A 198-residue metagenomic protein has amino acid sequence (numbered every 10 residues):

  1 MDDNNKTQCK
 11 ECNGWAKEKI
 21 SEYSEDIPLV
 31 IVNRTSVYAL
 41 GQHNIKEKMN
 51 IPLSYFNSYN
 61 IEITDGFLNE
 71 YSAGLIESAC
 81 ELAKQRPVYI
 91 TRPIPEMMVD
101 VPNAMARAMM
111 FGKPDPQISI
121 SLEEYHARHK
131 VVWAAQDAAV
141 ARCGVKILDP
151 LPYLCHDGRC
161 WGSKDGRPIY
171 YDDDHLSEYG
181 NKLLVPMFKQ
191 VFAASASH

Functional and structural regions predicted by a protein language model:
M1-H198: Extracellular glycan-modifying ectodomains
